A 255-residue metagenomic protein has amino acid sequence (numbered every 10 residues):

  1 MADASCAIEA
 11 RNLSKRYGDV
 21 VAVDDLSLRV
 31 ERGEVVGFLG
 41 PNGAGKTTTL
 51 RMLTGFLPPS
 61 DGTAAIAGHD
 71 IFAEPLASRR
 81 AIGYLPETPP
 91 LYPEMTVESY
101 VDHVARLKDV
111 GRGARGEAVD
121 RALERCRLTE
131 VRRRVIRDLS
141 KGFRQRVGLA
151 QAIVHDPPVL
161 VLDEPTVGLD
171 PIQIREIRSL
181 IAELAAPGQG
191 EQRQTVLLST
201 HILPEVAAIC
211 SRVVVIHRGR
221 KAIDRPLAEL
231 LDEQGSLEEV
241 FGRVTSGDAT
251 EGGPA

Functional and structural regions predicted by a protein language model:
D102, R106, G113-V131: Conserved ABC ATPase "signature" region
D156: Conserved catalytic motifs of ABC-family nucleotide-binding domains
L160-E164, L169: Catalytic Walker B motif of ABC-type/P-loop ATPase nucleotide-binding domains
I174-Q192: Helical segment within the ABC ATPase nucleotide-binding domain
V206-A208: A short, surface-exposed alpha-helical micro-motif characterized by mixed small hydrophobic and charged/polar residues
D224-R225: ABC ATPase "signature
